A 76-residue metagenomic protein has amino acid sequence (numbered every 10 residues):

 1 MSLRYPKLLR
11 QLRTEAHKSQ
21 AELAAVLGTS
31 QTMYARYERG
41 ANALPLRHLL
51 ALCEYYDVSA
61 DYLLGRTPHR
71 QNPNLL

Functional and structural regions predicted by a protein language model:
M1-E15: A short, Lys/Arg-rich alpha-helix, primarily the initiator
K7, H17-K18, L44-R47: Residue-level signal for the short linker/turn that defines the boundary of a DNA-recognition helix
H17-R39, A51: Short alpha-helical DNA-recognition segment
G28, R47-Y62: DNA major-groove recognition helix of helix-turn-helix/homeodomain DNA-binding modules
T32, A43, N72: Short Asp/Glu-rich motifs
E38, Y56, T67: DNA major-groove recognition helix of helix-turn-helix
L64-L76: Short, charged recognition helix plus adjacent turn of helix-turn-helix-like nucleic-acid-binding domains
